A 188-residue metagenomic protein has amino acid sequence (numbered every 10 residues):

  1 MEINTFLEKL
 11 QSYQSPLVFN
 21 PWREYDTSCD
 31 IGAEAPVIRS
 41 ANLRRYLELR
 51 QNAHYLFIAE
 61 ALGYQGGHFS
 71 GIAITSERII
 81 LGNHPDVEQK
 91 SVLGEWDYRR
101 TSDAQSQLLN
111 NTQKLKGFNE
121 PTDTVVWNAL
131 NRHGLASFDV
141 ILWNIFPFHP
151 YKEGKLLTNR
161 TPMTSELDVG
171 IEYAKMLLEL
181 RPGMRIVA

Functional and structural regions predicted by a protein language model:
E2-R185: A polyanion-binding, active-site-adjacent surface
